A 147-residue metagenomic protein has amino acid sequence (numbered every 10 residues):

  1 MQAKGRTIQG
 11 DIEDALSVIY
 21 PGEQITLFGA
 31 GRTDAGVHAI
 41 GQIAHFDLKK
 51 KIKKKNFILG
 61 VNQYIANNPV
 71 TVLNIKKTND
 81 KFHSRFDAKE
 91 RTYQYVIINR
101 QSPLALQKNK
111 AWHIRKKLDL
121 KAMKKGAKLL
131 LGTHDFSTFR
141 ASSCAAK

Functional and structural regions predicted by a protein language model:
M1-K147: Structured-RNA-binding interfaces characteristic of tRNA pseudouridine synthases
